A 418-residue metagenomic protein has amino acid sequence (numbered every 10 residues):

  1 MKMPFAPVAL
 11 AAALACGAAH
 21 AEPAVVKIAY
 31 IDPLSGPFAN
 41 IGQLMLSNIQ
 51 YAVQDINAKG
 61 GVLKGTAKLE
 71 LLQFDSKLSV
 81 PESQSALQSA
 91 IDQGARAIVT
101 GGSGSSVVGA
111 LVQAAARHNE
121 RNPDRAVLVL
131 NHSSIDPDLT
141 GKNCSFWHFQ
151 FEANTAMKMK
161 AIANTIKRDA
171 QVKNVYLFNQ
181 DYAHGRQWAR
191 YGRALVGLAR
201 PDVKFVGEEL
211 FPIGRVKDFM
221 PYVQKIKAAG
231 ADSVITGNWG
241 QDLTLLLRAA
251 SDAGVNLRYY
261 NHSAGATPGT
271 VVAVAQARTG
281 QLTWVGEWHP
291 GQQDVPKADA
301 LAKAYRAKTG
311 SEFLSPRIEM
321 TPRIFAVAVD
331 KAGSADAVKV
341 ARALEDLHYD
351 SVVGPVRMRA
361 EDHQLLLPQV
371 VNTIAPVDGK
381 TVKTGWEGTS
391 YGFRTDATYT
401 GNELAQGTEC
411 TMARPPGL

Functional and structural regions predicted by a protein language model:
M1-H20: Gram-negative bacterial Sec-dependent N-terminal signal peptides
V25, N40-S47, K59-L139, F151 (+1 more regions): Beta-alpha junction/loop-to-helix N-cap segments that form part of ligand/metal-binding clefts
V26, H348-L418: Solvent-exposed, acidic/polar segments of extracytosolic/periplasmic ligand-binding ectodomains
A29-Q50, F74-P81, S103-G104, F178-Q187 (+2 more regions): Extracytoplasmic "Venus flytrap"
E82-S85, P137-D138, F146-G254, G291-A300 (+1 more regions): Extracellular/periplasmic Venus flytrap/periplasmic-binding protein
A90-S105, N122-H132, Y176-N179, G230-G240 (+3 more regions): Periplasmic-binding protein-like
S145, A250-T321, D330-G333, W386-G417: Extracellular/periplasmic periplasmic-binding protein-like sensory domains
D330-R342: Short, charged, surface-exposed loops that flank catalytic or proteolytic processing sites
